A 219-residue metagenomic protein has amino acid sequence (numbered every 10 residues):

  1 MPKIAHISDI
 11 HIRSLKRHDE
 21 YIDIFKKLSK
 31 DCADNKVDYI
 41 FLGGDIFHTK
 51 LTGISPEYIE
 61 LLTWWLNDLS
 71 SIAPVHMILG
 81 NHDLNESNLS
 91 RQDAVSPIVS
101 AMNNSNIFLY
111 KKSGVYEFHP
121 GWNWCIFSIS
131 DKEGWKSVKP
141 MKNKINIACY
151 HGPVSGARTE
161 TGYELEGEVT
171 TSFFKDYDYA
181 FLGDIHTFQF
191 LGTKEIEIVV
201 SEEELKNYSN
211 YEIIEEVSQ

Functional and structural regions predicted by a protein language model:
M1-K3, Y208: A structural preference for long, well-packed, hydrophobic secondary-structure segments
P2, I10, S14-G114: Core catalytic region of metal-dependent phosphoesterases/phosphodiesterases, especially metallo-beta-lactamase-like
K3-A5, N123: A fold-wide structural signal in alpha/beta-hydrolase
I7-S8, Y39-D45, P74-N81, F108-S113 (+4 more regions): Active-site neighborhood of phospho(di)ester-bond hydrolases with catalytic His/Asp-centered motifs
H11, H82, G114-Y116, D131 (+2 more regions): Residue-level detector of flexible, active-site-proximal loop/helix-junction positions within diverse enzyme catalytic
N35, N143, K175: Structured loop/turn residues at beta-strand edges in well-structured enzyme cores
D83-S172: Conserved catalytic scaffold of divalent metal-dependent phosphoesterases
V154-S155, E160-N207, E212-E215, Q219: Conserved beta-sheet core of the metallophosphoesterase superfamily
